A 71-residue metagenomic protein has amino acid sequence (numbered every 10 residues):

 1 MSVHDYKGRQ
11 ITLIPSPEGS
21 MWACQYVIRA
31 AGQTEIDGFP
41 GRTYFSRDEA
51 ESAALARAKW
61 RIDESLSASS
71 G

Functional and structural regions predicted by a protein language model:
M1-A23: Short N-terminal "domain-start" leader segments that mark the transition from disordered tails or signal peptides into
V3, I28-G32, A53: A general secondary-structure boundary signal
D5, P15, R29-A30, T43 (+1 more regions): Contiguous segments within soluble domain cores/interaction surfaces
K7, D37-F39, A53, S65: Intrinsically disordered, low-complexity regions of eukaryotic proteins
S16-F39: Short aromatic-glycine-(Arg/Gly/Cys) micro-motifs in beta-strand/loop hairpins
E35-E49: A short, exposed loop/beta-hairpin motif centered on an aromatic-Gly-Thr core
F45-S65: A short, charged, amphipathic alpha-helix used as a generic interaction element across diverse proteins
